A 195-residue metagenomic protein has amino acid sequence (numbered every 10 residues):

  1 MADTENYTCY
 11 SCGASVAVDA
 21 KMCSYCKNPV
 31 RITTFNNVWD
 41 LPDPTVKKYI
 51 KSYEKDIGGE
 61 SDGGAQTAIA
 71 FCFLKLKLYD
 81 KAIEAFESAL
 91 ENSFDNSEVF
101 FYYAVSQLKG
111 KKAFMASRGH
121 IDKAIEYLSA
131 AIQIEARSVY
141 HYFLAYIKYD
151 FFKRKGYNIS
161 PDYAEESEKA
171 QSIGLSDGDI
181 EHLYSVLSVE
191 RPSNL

Functional and structural regions predicted by a protein language model:
M1-K48, E54-K55: Long, contiguous interaction/recruitment modules in multidomain scaffold/adaptor proteins
S52-Y53, F86, I121, L128 (+1 more regions): Hydrophobic/aromatic packing residues within the alpha-helices of TPR/SEL1-like helical repeat arrays
K55-G58, L90-E91, E126-Q133, S172: Conserved structural position within tetratricopeptide repeats
E60-S61, F94, E135-A136, L175-G178: Short coil turns that delineate tetratricopeptide repeat
G64, F71, E98, V105 (+2 more regions): Start-of-helix register in tetratricopeptide repeats
K77, A104, L108-R118, A145-Y157 (+1 more regions): Short coil/turn linking the two alpha-helices of tandem helical-hairpin repeats
R154-L195: Terminal, low-structured helical/coil segments at or just beyond the last alpha-helical repeat
